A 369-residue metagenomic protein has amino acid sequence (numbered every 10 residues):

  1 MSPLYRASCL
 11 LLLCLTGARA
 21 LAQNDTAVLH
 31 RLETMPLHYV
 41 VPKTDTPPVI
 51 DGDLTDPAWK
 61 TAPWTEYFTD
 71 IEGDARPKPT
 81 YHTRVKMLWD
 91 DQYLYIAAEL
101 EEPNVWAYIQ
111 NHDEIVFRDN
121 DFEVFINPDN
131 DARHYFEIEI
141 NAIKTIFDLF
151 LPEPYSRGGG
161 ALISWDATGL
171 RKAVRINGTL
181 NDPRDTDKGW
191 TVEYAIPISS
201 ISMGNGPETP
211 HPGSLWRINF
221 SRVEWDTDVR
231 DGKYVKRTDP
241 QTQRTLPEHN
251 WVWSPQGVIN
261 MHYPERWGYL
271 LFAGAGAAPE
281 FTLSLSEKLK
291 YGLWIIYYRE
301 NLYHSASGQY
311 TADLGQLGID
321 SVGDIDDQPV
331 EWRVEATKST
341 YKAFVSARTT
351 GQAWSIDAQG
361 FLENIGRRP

Functional and structural regions predicted by a protein language model:
M1-C9: Bacterial N-terminal signal peptides that target proteins for export
Q23-H304, D324, W332, G351-A353: Structural preference for beta-rich elements and adjacent junctions enriched in aromatics
G308: Conserved micro-motifs of the catalytic ATP-binding
A312-P369: Periplasmic/extracellular, small/polar-rich flexible segments of pilin-like filament-forming proteins
